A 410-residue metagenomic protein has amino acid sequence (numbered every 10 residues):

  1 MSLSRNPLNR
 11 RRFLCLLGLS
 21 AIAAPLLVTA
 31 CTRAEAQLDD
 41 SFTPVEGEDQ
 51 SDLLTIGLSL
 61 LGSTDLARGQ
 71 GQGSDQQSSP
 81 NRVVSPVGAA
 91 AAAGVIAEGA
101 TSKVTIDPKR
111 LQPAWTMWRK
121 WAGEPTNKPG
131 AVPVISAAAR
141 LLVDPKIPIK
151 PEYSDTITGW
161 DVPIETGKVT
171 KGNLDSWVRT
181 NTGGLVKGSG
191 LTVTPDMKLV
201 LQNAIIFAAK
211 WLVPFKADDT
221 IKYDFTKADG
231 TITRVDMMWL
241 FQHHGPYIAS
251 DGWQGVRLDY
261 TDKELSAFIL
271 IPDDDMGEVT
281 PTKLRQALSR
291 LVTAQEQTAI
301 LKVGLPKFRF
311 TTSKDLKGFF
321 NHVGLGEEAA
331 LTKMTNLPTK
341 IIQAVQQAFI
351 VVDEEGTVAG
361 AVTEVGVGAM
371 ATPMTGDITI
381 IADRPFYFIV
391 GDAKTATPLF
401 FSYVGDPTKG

Functional and structural regions predicted by a protein language model:
M1-L8, L19-L26: N-terminal secretory signal peptides
R10-C15: N-terminal export leaders
T29-A30: C-terminal motif of bacterial Sec signal peptides marking the signal peptidase cleavage site
R33-S41: Bacterial Sec signal peptide processing site at the extreme N-terminus
A67-I135: Post-signal peptide N-terminal segment of secreted/secretory-pathway proteins
S79, W118-D273, T298-T372: Non-catalytic, conformational "gating/processing" segments within enzyme and secreted inhibitor domains
L201, Q254-L270, T375-G410: Extended hydrophobic
K263-L265, P272-Q297: Internal alpha/beta scaffold segment
